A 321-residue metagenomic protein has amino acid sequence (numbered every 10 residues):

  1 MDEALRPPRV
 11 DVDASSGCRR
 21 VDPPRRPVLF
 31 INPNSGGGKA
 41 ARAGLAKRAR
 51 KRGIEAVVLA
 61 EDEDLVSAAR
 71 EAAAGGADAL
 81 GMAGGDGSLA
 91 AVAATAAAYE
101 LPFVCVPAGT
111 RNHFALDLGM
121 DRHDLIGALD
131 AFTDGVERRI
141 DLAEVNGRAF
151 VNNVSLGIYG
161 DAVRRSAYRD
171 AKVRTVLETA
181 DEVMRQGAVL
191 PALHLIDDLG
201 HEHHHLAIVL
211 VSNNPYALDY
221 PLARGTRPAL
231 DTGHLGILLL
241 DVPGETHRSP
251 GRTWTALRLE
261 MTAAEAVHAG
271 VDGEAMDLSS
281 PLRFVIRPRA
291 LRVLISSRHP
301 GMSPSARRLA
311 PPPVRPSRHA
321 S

Functional and structural regions predicted by a protein language model:
M1-L80, A90, P300-M302, R308-S321: ATP/NTP phosphate-donor binding region
D2-G17, D198, A229-T232, L239-S321: ATP/nucleoside-binding phosphotransfer catalytic cores, i.e., glycine-rich phosphate-binding loops
F30, K39, A43, R48 (+4 more regions): Catalytic core of DAGKc-family lipid kinases
G37-A40, L218-D219, V293: Short N-terminal binding/cap micro-motifs at the start of the first secondary-structure element
M82-D86: N-terminal glycine-rich "phosphate-gripper" loop used for MgATP/nucleotide binding and carboxylate activation
S88, V209, G273: Conserved Motif II region of HX4D acyltransferases
H201, L206-H247: Internal helical hairpin/lid segments
